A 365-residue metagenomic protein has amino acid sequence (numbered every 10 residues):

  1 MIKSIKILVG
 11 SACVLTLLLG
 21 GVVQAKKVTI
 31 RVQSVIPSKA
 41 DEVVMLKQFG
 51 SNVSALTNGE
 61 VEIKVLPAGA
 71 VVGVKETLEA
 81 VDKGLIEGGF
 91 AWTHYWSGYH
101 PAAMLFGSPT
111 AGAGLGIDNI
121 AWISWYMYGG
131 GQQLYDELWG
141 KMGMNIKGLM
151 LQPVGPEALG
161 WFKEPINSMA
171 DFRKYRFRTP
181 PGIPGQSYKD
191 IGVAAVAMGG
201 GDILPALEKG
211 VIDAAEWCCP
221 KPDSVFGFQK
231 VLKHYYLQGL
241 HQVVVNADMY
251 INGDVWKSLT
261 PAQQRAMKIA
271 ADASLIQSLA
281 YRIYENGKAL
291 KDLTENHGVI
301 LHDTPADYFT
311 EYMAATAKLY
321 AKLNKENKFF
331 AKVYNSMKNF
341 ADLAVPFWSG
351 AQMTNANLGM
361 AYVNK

Functional and structural regions predicted by a protein language model:
M1-S11: Bacterial N-terminal signal peptides that target proteins for export
G10-C13, K26-W122, K141-K365: N-terminal secretory/targeting leader peptides
L19-A25: Sec/Tat signal peptide C-region and signal peptidase I cleavage site
Y128-G143: Hinge/lid segment of periplasmic solute-binding proteins
